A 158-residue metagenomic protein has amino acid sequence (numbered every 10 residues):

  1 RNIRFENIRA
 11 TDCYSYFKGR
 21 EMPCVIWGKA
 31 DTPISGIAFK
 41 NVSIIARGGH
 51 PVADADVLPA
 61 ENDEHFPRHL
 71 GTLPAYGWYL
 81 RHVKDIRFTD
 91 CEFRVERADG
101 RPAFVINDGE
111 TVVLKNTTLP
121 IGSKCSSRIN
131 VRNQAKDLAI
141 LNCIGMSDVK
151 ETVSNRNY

Functional and structural regions predicted by a protein language model:
R1-Y158: Extracellular/periplasmic carbohydrate-active domains that bind, remodel, or depolymerize complex polysaccharides
